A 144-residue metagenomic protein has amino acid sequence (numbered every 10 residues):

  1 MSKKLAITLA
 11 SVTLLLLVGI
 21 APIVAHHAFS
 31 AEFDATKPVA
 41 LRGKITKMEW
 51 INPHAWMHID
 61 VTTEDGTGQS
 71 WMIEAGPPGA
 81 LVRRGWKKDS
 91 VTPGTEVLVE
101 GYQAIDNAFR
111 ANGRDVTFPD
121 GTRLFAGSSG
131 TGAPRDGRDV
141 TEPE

Functional and structural regions predicted by a protein language model:
M1-K4: Positively charged n-region of N-terminal signal peptides that target proteins for export
A6-I7, S30: Generic early N-terminus positional signal peaking at residue ~5-7
L9-S11, E96-V97: N-terminal leader/capping segments at the start of a protein or of a new domain
A10-A21: Bacterial N-terminal signal peptides
I23-S30: Boundary at the C-terminal end of the N-terminal hydrophobic targeting segment
S30-W56, D60-E144: PEST-like low-complexity, intrinsically disordered acidic/proline/serine-rich tracts that flank trafficking/processing
